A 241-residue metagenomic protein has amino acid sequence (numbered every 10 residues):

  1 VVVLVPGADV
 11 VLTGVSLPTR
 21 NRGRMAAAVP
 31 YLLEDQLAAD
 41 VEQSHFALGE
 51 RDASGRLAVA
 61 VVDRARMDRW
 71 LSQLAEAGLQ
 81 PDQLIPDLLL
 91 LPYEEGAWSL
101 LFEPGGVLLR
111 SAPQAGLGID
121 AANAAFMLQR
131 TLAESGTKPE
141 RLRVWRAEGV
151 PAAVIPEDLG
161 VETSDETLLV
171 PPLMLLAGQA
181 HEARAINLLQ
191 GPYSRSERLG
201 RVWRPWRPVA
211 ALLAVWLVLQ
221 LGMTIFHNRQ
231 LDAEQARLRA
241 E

Functional and structural regions predicted by a protein language model:
V1-E241: Hydrophobic/aromatic-enriched cytosolic interaction surfaces used to assemble or bind macromolecules
